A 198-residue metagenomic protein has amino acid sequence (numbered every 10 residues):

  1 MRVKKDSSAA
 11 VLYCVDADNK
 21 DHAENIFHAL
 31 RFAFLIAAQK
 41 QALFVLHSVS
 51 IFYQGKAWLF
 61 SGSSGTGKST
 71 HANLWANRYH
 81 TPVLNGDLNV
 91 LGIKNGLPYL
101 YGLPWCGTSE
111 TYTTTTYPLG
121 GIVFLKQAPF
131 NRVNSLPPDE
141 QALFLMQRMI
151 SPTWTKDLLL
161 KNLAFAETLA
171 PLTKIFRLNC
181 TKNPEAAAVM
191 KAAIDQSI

Functional and structural regions predicted by a protein language model:
M1-S64, L74-L84, N89-I198: A noncatalytic interaction/capping subdomain that flanks phosphate/NTP-handling catalytic cores
K68: Conserved lysine of the Walker
H71: Hydrophobic positions on the alpha1 helix immediately C-terminal to the Walker A/P-loop
